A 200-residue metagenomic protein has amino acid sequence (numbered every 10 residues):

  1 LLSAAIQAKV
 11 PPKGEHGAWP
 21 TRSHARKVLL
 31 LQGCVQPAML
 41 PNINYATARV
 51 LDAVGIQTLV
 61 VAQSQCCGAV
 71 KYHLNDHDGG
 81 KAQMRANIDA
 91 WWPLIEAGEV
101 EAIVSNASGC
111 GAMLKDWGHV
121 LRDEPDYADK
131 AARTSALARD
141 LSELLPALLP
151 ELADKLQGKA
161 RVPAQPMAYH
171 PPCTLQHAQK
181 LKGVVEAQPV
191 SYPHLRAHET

Functional and structural regions predicted by a protein language model:
L1-R196: Iron-sulfur cluster-binding electron-transfer modules in prokaryotic oxidoreductases
